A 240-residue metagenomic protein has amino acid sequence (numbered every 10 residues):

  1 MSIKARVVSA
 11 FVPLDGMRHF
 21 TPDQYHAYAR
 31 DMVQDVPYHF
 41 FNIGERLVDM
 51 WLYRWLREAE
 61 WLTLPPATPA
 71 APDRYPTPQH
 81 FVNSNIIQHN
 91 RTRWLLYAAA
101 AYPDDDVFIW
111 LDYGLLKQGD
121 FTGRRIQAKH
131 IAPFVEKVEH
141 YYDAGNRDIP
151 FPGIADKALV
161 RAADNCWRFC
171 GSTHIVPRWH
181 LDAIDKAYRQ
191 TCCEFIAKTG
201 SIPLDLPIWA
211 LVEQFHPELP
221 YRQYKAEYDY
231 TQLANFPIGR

Functional and structural regions predicted by a protein language model:
M1-N90, W94-D104: N-terminal anchoring/stem segment of glycosyltransferases
V8, Y38-N42, V107-D112, H140 (+2 more regions): A structural signal for short, well-ordered beta-strand segments and their strand-loop junctions that often border
L14-D23, D120-I126, T199: Short, flexible/disordered intra-domain loops and linkers
D15-R18, R46-M50, L116-F121, A183-I184 (+1 more regions): Short catalytic/ligand-binding loop motif for oxyanion handling, primarily in non-cytosolic enzymes, centered on
F41-R46, G114-L115, A144-N146: Short beta-alpha junction loops
N90-A144: GT-A fold catalytic core of metal-dependent nucleotide-sugar glycosyltransferases, centered on the diacidic
K117, A155, A162-R240: Catalytic core and acceptor-binding pocket of nucleotide-sugar-dependent glycosyltransferases
V138-L159: Short beta-strand-to-loop element that shapes/binds the nucleotide-sugar donor at the catalytic cleft/hinge
